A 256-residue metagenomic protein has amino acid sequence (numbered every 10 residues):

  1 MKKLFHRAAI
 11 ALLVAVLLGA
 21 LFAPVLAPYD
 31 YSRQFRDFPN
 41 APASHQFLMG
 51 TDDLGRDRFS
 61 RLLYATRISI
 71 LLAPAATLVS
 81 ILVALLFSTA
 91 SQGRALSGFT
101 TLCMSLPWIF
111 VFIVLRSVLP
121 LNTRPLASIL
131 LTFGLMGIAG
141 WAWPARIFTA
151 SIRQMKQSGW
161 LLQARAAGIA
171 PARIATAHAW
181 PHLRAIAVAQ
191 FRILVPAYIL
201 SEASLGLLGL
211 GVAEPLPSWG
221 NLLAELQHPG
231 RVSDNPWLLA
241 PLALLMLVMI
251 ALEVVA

Functional and structural regions predicted by a protein language model:
M1-P28, F99, L183-R184, V248: N-terminal signal-anchor/first transmembrane alpha helix
A11, A15-D52, L210-L216: Hydrophobic alpha-helical transmembrane segments of membrane transport/permease proteins and related membrane-embedded
L48, L96-R146, A150-Q154: Generic hydrophobic transmembrane alpha-helix motif, especially the helices
T51-R56, Q163-H182: Short helix-to-coil transition segments within interhelical loops that connect adjacent transmembrane helices
R58-A90, V248: Transmembrane alpha-helix signature in integral membrane proteins
L78, L82-L86, L131, I138-I152 (+4 more regions): Membrane-embedded alpha-helices of multi-pass transport/permease systems
M104, S117-V118, S201-A240, L244: Glycine-rich helix-loop "coupling/hinge" segments at transmembrane-helix boundaries in multipass transporters
L121-R124, A139, A185, R192 (+1 more regions): C-terminal transmembrane helix and the adjacent membrane-cytosol boundary/short C-terminal tail of inner/organellar
